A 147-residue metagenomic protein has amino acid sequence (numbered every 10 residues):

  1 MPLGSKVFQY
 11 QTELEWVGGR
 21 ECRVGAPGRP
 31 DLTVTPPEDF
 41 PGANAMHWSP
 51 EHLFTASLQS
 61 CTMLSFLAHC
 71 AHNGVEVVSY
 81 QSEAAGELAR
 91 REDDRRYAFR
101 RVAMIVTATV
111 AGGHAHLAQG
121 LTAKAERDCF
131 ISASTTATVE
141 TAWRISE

Functional and structural regions predicted by a protein language model:
M1-A56, L67-E147: Extended beta-strand/beta-hairpin segments
C61-T62: Alpha-helical metal-binding/catalytic segments enriched in His/Glu/Asp
